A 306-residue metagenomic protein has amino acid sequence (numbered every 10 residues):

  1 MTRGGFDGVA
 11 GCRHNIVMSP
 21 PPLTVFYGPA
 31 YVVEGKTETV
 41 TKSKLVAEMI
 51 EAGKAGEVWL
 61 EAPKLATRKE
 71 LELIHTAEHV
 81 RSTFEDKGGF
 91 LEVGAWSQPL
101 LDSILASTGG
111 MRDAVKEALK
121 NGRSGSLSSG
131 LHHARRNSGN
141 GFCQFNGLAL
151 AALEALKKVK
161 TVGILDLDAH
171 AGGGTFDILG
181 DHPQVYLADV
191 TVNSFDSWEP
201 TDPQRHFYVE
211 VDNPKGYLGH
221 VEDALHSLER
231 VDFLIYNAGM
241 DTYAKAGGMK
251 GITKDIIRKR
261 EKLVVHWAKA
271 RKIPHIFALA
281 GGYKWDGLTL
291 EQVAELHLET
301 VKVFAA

Functional and structural regions predicted by a protein language model:
S19-A66, E70: N-terminal low-complexity, Ser/Thr- and acidic-residue-enriched intrinsically disordered segments
S19-P22, S82-A306: A general "terminal functional-core" signal
T41, L45, A62, A66 (+3 more regions): Generic alpha-helix structural propensity
A66-G88: Charged, often glycine-rich, active-site loop that binds/positions anionic groups
